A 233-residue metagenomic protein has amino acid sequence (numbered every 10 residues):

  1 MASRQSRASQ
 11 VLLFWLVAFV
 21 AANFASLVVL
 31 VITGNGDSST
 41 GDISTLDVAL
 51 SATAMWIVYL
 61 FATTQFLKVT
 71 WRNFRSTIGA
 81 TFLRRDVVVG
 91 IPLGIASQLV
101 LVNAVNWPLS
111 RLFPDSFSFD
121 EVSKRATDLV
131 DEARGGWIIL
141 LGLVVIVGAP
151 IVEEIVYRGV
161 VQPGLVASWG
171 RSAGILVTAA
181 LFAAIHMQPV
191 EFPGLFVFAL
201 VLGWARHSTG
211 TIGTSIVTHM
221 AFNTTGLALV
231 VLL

Functional and structural regions predicted by a protein language model:
M1-V89, A96, V102-W107, S116 (+2 more regions): N-terminal, membrane-interfacial amphipathic/helix-forming hydrophobic leader that caps and precedes the first
S38-S39, G79, S110-S118, G164-S172: Membrane interface segments of multi-pass transport proteins and intramembrane proteases
I91-P92, W107, R111, T214-V217: Short amphipathic alpha-helical coupling segments at ligand-binding clamshell hinges and other catalytic/signaling
S97-N103, D120-L233: Transmembrane helix-loop-helix hairpins at the membrane interface of multi-pass integral membrane proteins
